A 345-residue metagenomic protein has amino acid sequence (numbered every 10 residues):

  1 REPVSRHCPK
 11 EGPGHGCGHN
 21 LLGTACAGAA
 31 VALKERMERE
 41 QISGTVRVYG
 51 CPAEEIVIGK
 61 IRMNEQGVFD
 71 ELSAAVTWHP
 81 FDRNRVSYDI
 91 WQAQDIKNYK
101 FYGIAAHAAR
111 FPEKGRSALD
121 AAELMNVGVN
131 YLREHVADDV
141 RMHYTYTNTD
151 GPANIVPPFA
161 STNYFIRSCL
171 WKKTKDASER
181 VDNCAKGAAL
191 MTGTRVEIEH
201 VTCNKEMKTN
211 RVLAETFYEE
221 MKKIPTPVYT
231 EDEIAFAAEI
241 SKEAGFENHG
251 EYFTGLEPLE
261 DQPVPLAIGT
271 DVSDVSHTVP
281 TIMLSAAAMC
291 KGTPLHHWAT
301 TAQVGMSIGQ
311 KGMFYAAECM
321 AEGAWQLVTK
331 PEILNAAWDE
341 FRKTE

Functional and structural regions predicted by a protein language model:
P3-G16, N20-L21, M37-P157, R167: Histidine/acidic-residue-rich, glycine-tolerant segments that coordinate divalent metal ions
L22-G23, D274: Hydrophobic side chains within alpha-helical segments
G23-M37: Membrane-interfacial alpha-helical segments at the cytosolic side of multi-pass membrane proteins
T24-G28, W78, C319-E322, Q326: Short, residue-level hotspots on alpha-helical faces of the histone-fold and other alpha-helical interaction modules
A25-G28, E55, A267: Short secondary-structure boundary/capping elements
G28, I58-I61, E113, D176 (+1 more regions): Generic recognition of short, well-ordered alpha-helical segments
L119-E345: Metal-dependent amide/peptide-bond hydrolase catalytic core, centered on the "pita-bread" metallohydrolase fold
